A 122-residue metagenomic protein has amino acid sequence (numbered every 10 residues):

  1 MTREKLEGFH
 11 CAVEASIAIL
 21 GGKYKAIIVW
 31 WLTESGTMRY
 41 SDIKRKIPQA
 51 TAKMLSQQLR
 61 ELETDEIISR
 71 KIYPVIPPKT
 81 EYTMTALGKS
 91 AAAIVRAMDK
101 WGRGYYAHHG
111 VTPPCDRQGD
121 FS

Functional and structural regions predicted by a protein language model:
M1-E4: Long, low-complexity, charged/polar intrinsically disordered regions in eukaryotic proteins
E7, Y73-P74: Short loop/turn motifs at secondary-structure junctions and domain boundaries
E7-M54, E81: N-terminal helix-turn-helix DNA-binding core of bacterial DNA-binding proteins
S41-R70, P77: Canonical helix-turn-helix DNA-binding module
D65, I94-H109: Alpha-helical linker/hinge and terminal dimerization helices associated with HTH transcriptional regulators
P74-A97: Basic, amphipathic "hinge/linker" alpha-helix immediately C-terminal to the N-terminal HTH DNA-binding motif
V111-S122: Exposed, interaction-prone assembly regions rather than primary DNA-binding/catalytic cores
